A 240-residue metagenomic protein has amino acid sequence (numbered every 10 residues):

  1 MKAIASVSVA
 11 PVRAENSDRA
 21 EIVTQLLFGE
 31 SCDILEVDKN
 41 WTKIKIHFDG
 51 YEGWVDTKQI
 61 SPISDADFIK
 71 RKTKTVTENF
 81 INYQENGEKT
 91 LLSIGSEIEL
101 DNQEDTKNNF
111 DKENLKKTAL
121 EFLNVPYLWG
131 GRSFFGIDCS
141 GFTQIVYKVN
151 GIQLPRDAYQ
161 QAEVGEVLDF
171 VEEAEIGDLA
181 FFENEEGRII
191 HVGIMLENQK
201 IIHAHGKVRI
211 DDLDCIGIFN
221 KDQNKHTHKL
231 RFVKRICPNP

Functional and structural regions predicted by a protein language model:
M1-N16, Q25-L26, L35-D38, H47 (+3 more regions): SH3-family beta-barrel domains
K2, V9-P11, V23, L196-P240: Aromatic- and glycine-rich peptidoglycan recognition patches
G29, T42-I46, G95, I201: SH3/SH3-like beta-barrel fold
A119, F134-N150: Active-site nucleophilic cysteine motif
P126-S133: Second-shell loop/turn segments in exported
I152-I216: ...with weaker cross-activation on analogous glycine-rich loops/strands in unrelated enzymes
